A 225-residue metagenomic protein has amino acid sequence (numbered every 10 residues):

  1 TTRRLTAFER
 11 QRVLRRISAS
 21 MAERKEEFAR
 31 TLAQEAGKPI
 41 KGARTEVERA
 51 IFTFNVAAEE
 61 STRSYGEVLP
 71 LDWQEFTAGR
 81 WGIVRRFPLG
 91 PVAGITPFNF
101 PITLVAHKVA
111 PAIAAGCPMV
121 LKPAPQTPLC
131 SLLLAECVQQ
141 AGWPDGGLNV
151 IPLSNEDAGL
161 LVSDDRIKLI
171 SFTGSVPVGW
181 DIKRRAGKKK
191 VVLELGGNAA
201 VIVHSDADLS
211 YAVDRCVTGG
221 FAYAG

Functional and structural regions predicted by a protein language model:
T1-Y65: Glycine-rich loop-to-alpha-helix module at the N-terminal edge of alpha/beta enzyme cores
R10, L32, F54, G116 (+3 more regions): Residue-level signal for inorganic ion chemistry
P70-A78, V150-L153, R215-C216: Short gly/ser/thr-rich secondary-structure transition/capping motifs
P70-P144: Conserved small-residue-rich beta-alpha loop and adjacent elements that most often cradle the phosphate/pyrophosphate
W81-G82, N149-K168: A structured beta-alpha segment of the ubiquitous adenosine-cofactor-binding alpha/beta core
V109-A110, A158, G179, V213: Generic hydrophobic/aromatic pocket-lining and core-packing "Φ" positions
A110, K168-T173: Periplasmic-binding protein-like
L169, P177-G225: ALDH superfamily catalytic-core signature
